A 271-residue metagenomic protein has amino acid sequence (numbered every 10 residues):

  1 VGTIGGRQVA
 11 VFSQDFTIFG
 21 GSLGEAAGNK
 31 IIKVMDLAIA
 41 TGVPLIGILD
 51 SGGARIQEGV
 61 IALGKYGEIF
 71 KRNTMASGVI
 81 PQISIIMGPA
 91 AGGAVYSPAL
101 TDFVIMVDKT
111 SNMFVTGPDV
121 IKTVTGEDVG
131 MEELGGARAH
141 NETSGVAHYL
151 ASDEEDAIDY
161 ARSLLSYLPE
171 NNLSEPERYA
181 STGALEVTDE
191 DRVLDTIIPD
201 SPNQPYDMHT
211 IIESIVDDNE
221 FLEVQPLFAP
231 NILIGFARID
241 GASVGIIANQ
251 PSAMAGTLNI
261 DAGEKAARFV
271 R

Functional and structural regions predicted by a protein language model:
V1-G5, A10, T17, I39 (+1 more regions): Non-catalytic terminal/interface segments that mediate subunit docking, oligomerization, and allosteric communication
V1-I83: Long, structured ligand/cofactor-binding scaffold of large enzymes
R7, V43, F103, V146 (+1 more regions): Short glycine/serine/threonine/alanine-rich loop segments
F16-A38, D102-V104, S111-M113, P118-T123 (+2 more regions): Extended active-site and interfacial segments that coordinate phosphate-rich ligands in large catalytic machineries
L49-L173: Conserved catalytic cores of soluble enzyme domains, especially glycine-rich substrate-binding beta-alpha loops
G117-P118, R138-G145, E186-L194, G245-Q250: Short acidic (Asp/Glu) and glycine-rich catalytic loops that position anionic groups and cofactors
Y149-I212: Terminal amphipathic helices with adjacent charged low-complexity linkers/tails
